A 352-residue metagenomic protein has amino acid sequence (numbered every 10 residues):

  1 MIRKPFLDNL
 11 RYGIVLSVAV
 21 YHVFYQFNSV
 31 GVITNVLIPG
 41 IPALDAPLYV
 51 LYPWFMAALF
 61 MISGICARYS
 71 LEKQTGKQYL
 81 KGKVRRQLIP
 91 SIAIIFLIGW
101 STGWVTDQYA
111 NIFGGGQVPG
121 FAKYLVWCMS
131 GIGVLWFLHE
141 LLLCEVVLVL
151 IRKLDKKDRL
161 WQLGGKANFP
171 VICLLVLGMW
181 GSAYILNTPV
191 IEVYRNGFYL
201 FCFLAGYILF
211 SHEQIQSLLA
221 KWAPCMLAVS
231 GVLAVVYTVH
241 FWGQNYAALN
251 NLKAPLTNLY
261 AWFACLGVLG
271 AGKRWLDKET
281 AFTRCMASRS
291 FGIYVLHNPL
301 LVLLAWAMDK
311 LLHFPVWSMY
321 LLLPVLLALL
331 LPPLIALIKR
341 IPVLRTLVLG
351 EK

Functional and structural regions predicted by a protein language model:
M1-K352: Alpha-helical transmembrane segments and their immediate juxtamembrane cytosolic regions
